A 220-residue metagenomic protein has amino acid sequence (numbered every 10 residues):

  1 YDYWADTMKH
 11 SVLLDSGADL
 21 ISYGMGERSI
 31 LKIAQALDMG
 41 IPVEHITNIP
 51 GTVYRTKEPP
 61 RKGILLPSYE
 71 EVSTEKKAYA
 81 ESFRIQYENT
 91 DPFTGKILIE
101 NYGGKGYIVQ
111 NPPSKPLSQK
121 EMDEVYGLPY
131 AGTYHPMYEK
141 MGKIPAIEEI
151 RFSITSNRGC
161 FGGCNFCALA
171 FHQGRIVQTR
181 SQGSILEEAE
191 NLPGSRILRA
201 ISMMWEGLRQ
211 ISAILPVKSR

Functional and structural regions predicted by a protein language model:
Y1-G103: Glycine-rich beta-alpha loop elements in corrinoid/cobalamin-binding modules across cobalamin-dependent enzymes
A5-L14, L128-R220: Conserved Radical SAM active-site core
Y23-G24, L31-I33, I108-P112, S118-K120 (+4 more regions): Short helix/loop capping segments that flank catalytic or ligand/cofactor-binding pockets
R28, D123, G183, E187: Short, contiguous clusters of charged residues that form electrostatic/catalytic patches at enzyme active sites, used
R84-S153: N-terminal [4Fe-4S]-dependent radical SAM core
